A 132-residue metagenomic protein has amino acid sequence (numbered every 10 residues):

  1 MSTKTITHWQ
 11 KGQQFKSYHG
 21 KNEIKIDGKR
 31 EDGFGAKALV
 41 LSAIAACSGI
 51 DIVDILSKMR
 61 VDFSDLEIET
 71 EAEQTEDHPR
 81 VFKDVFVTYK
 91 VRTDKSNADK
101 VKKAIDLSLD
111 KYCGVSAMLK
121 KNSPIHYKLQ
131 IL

Functional and structural regions predicted by a protein language model:
M1-S42, V53-L132: Extended beta-strand/beta-hairpin segments
